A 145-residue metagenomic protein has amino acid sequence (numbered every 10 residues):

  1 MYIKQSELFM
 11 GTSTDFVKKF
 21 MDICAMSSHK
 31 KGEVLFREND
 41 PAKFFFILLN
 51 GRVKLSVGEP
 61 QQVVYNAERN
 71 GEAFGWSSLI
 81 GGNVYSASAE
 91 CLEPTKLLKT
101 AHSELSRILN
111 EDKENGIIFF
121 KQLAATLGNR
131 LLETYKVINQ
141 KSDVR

Functional and structural regions predicted by a protein language model:
M1-R145: Cytosolic regulatory regions built on CNB/CRP/Popeye-like sensor folds
